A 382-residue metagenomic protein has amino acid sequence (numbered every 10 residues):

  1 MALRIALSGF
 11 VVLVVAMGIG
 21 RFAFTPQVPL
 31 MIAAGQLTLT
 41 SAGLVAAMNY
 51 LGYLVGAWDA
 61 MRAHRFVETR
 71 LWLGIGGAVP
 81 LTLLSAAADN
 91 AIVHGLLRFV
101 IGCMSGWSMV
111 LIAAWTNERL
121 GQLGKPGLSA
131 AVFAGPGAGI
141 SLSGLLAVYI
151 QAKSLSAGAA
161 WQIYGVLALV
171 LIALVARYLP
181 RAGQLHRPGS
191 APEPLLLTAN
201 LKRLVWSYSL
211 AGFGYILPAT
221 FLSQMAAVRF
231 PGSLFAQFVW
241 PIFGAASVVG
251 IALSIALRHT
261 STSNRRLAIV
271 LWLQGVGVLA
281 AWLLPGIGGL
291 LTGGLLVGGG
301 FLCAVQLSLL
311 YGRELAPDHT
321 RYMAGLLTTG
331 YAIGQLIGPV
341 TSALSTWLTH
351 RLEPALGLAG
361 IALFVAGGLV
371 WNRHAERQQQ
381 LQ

Functional and structural regions predicted by a protein language model:
T25, L201-P241: Extracytoplasmic gate region of multi-pass secondary transporters
L54-N90: Conserved MFS/SLC helix-loop-helix module at the cytosolic interface between two early adjacent transmembrane helices
G56-E68, G250-S263, T346: Helix-to-loop junctions at the C-terminal end of transmembrane segments in multipass secondary transporters
A91, G124-P180: Helix-loop-helix hairpin linking two adjacent transmembrane segments in secondary transporters
I92-I101, G288-L296: Paired small-residue
F99-G135: Cytoplasmic helix-loop-helix junction between adjacent transmembrane helices in 12-TM secondary transporters
N264-S308: C-terminal transmembrane helical hairpin of 12-TM major facilitator-type secondary transporters
A316-R351, A359: A late C-terminal transmembrane helix in Major Facilitator Superfamily
